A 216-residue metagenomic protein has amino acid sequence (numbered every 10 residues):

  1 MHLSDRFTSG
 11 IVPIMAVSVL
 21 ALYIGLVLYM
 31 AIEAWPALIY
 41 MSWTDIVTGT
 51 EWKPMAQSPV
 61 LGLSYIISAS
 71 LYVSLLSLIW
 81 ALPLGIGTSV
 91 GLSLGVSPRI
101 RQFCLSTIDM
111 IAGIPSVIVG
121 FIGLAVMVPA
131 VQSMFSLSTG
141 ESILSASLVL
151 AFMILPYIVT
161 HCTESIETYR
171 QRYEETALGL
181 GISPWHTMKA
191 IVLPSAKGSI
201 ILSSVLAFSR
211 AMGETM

Functional and structural regions predicted by a protein language model:
M1-L71, L75: N-terminal, non-cleaved signal-anchor transmembrane helix
S9, L84-G123: Cytoplasmic-entry segments and transmembrane alpha-helices of multi-pass inner-membrane transporters
L63-G91, S204: Transmembrane alpha-helix signature in integral membrane proteins
I66, S70, S106-G113, I154 (+1 more regions): Residue-level signal for discrete positions within transmembrane alpha-helices of multi-pass small-molecule
L84, V96, H161-E175, P184-H186: Transmembrane helix boundary and interhelical loop/hinge segments in multi-pass membrane proteins
D109-A151: Generic hydrophobic transmembrane alpha-helix motif, especially the helices
P115, L180-G181, P194: Glycine/proline-centered hinge or cleavage motifs at structural transition points of membrane proteins
H161-C162, P184-M216: Transmembrane alpha-helices
